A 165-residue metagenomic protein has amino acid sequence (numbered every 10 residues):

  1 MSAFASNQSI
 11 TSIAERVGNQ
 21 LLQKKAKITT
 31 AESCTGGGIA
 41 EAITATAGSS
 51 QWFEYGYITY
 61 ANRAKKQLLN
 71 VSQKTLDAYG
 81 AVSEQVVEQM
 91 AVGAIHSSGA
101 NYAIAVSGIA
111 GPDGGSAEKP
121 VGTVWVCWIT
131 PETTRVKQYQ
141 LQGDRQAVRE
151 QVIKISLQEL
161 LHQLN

Functional and structural regions predicted by a protein language model:
M1-N165: Short alpha-helical segments enriched in small residues
